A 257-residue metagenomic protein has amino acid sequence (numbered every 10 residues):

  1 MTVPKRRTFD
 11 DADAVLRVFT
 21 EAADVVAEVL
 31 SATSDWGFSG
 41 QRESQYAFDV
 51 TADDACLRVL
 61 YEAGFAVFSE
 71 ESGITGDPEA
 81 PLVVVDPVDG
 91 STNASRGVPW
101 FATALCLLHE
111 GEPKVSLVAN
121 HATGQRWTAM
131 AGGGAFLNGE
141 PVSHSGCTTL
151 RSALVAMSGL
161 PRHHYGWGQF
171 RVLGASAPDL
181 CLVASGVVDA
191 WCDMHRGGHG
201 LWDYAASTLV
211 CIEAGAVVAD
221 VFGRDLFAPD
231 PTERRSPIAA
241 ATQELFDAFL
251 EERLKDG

Functional and structural regions predicted by a protein language model:
M1-V88, L254: N-terminal subdomain of lithium-sensitive/metallo-dependent phosphomonoesterases centered on the IMPase/IPPase/PAP
V26, D49, S91, N120 (+5 more regions): Residue-level signal for inorganic ion chemistry
L57, A135-N138: Acidic, Mg2+-coordinating active-site environments of NTP-dependent enzymes
A63, E79-A80, G97, G111-K114 (+4 more regions): Short coil/turn connectors at secondary-structure junctions
A66-E71, V85, A94, R171-G174 (+2 more regions): General beta-strand structural signal in soluble alpha/beta enzymes
E79-G132, F136: DPxDG-like acidic metal-binding loop motif
G132, V142-G257: An extended, acidic
